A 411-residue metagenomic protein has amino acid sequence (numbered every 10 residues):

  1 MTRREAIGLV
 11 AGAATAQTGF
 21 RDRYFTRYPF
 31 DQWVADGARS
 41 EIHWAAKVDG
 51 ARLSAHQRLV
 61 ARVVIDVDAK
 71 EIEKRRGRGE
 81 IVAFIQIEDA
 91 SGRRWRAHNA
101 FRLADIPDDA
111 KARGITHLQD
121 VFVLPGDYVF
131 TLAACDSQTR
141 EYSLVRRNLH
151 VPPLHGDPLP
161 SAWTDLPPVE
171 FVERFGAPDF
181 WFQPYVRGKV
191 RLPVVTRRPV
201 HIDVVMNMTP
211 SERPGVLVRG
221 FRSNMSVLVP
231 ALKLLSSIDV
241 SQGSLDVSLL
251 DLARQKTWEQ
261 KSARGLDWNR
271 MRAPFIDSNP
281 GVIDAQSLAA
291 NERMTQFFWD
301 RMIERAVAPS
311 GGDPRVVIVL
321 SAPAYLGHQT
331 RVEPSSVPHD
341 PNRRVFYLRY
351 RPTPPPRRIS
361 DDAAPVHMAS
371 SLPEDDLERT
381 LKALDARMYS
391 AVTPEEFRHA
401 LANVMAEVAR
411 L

Functional and structural regions predicted by a protein language model:
M1-V10: N-terminal secretory signal peptides and thylakoid transit peptides that target proteins across membranes
A16-L411: Scaffold/interface architecture of coatomer-like assemblies
